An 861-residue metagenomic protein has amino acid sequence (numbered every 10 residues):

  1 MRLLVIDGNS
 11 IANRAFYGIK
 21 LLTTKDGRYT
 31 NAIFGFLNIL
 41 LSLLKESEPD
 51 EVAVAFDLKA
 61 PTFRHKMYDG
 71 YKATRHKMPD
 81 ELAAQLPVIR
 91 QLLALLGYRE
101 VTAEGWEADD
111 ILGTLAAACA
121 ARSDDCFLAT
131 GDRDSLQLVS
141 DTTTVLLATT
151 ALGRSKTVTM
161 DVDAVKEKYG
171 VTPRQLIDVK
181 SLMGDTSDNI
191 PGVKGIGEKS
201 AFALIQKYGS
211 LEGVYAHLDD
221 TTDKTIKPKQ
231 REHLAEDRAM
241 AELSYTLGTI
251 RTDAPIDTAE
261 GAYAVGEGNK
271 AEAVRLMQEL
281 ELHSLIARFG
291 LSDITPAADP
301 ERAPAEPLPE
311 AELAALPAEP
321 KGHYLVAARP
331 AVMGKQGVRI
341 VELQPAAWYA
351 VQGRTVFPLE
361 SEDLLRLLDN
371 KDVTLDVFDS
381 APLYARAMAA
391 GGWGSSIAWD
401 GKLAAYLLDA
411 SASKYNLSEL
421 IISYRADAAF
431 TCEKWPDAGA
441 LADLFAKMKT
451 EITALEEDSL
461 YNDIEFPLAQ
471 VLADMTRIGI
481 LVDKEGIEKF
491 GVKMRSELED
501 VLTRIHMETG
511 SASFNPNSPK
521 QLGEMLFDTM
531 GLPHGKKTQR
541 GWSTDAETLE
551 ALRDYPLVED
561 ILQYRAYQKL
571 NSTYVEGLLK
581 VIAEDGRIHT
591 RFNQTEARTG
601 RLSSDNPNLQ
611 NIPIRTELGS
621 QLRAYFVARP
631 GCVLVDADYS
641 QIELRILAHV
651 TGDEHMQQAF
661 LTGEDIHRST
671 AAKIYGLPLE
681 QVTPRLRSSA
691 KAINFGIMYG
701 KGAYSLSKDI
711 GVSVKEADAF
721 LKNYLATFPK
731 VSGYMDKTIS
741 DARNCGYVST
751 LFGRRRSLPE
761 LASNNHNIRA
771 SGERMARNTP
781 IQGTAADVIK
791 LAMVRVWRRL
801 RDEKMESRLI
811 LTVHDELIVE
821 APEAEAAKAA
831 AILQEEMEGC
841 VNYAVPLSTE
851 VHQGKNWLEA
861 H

Functional and structural regions predicted by a protein language model:
L3-L4, G8, R14-A53, D69-G70 (+5 more regions): Conserved RNase H-like, two-metal-ion catalytic cores of nucleic-acid enzymes
L22-T23, A73-I256: Extended two-metal-dependent nuclease catalytic cores across DNA- and RNA-processing enzymes
C126-A129, L136-R174, Q344-A347, Q352 (+2 more regions): Charged catalytic and DNA/RNA-contacting regions of genome-maintenance and nucleic-acid-processing enzymes
D237-L359, T374, K434-D437, A442-I614 (+7 more regions): Conserved "right-hand" nucleotidyltransferase catalytic core of DNA-directed polymerases
G353, K402-T431, A438-L441, Q594-P678: Function-dense linear segments that define catalytic or interfacial modules in macromolecule-processing proteins
I452-I464, L468, V788, A792-V813 (+1 more regions): Active-site palm subdomain of RNA-directed nucleic acid polymerases
R477, H589-T590, Q594-A597, A672-M805 (+3 more regions): Conserved catalytic core of nucleic-acid polymerases
S496-T503, M507, S511-V558, A726-R774 (+3 more regions): C-terminal polymerase-core module
